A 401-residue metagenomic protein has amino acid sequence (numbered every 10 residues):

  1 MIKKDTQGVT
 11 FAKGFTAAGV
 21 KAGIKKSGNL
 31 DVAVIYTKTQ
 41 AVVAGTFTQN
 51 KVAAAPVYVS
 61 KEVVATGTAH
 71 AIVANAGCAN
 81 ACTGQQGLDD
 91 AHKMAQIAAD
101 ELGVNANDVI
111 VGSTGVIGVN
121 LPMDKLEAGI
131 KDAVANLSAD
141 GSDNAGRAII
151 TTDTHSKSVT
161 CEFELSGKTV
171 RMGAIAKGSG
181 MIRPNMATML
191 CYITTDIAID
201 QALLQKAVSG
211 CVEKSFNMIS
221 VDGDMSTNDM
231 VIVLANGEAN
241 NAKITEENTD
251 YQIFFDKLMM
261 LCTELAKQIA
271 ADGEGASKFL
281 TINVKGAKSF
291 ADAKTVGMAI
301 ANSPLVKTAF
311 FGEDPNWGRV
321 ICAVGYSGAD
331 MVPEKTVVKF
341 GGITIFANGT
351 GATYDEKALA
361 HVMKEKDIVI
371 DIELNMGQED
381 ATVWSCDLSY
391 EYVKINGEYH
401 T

Functional and structural regions predicted by a protein language model:
M1-N75, A79-D90, A99-T401: A structural signal for small-residue-enriched, beta-sheet-centric alpha/beta enzyme cores and oligomeric scaffold folds
A95: Generic structural marker for isolated residues within well-ordered, non-membrane alpha-helices of soluble domains
